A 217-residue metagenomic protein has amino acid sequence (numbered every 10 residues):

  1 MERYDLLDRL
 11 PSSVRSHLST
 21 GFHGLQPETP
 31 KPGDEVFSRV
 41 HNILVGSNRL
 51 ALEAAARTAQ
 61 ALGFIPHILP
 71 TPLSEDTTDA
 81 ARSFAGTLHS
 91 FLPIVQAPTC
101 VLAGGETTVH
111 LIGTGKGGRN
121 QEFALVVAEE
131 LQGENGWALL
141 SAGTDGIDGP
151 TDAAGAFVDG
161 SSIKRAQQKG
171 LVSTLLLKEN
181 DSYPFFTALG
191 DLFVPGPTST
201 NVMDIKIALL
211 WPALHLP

Functional and structural regions predicted by a protein language model:
M1-R9, S16, R39-V40, I94 (+4 more regions): Short acidic/glycine-rich loops and adjacent helix/strand connectors that line catalytic pockets where negatively
M1-S83: Accessory alpha-helical/coil subdomains and C-terminal extensions that flank or cap enzyme catalytic cores
M1-Y4, G113-L139: Gly/Ser/Thr-rich active-site loops/lids in small-molecule metabolic enzymes that frequently grip phosphoryl groups
I43-S47, A51, P72, D76 (+4 more regions): Catalytic cores of large soluble enzymes that bind and process phosphate-bearing ligands
L69-T71, A103-G104, L140-A142, L210: Generic beta-strand/beta-sheet core signal
P72, A97-T107, I112: Glycine-rich beta-strand-to-loop/alpha-helix junction loops that act as flexible
T77-P93, V109-F123, G149-V158: Short glycine/threonine-rich loop-to-helix capping motif typified by GTGT followed within a few residues by an Asp-Pro
L125-P217: Internal helix-turn-beta structural module
